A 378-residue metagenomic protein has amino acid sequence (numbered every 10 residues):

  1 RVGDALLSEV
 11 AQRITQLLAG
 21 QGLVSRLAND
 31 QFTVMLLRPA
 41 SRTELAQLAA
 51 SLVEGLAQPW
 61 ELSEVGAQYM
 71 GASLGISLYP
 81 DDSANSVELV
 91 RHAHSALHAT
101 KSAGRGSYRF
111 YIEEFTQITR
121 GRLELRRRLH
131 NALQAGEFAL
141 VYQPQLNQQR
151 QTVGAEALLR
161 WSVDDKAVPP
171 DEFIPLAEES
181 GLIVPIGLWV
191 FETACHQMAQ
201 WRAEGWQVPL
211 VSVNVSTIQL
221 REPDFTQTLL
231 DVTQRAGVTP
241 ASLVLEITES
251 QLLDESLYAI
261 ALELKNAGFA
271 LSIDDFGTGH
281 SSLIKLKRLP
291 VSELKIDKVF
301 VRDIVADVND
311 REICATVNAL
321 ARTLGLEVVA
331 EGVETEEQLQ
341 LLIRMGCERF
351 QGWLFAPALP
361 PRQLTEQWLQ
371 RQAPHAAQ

Functional and structural regions predicted by a protein language model:
R1, A5, E9-L23, L27 (+9 more regions): Nucleotide second-messenger and two-component phosphorelay signaling modules
R1-L123, R127: Cyclic-dinucleotide signaling modules
R1-L7, A11, Q21, A28-N29 (+5 more regions): Catalytic-site-adjacent helices and loops of nucleotide signaling machinery
M35-A40, A57, Y79-P80, S162 (+5 more regions): Residue-level recognition of strand-loop junctions within catalytic nucleotide-signaling folds
P80, A99-A139, Q148, A177-I183 (+2 more regions): C-di-GMP signaling machinery
Y108, I118, A139, N147-E156 (+3 more regions): Catalytic core of bacterial c-di-GMP phosphodiesterases, primarily the EAL and HD-GYP domains, capturing alpha-helical
G121-L176, N214, I273, A330 (+3 more regions): Active-site core of bacterial EAL-family cyclic-dinucleotide phosphodiesterase domains
D164-D165, S216-P223, S242-E255, A267-Q378: EAL-family c-di-GMP phosphodiesterase catalytic domain
